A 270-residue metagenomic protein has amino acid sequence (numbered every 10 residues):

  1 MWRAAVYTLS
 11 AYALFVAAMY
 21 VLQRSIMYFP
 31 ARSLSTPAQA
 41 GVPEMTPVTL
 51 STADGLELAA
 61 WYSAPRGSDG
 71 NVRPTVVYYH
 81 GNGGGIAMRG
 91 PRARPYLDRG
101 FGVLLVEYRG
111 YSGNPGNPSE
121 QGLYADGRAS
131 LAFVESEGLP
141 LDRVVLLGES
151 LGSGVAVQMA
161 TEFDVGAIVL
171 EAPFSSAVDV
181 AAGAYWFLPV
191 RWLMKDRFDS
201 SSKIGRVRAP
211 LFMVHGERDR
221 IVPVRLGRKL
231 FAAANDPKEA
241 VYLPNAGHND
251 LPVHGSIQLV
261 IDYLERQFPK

Functional and structural regions predicted by a protein language model:
A4-S51: An N-terminal hydrophobic leader/cap segment in hydrolases
A53-F133, E137, E149, A160: Membrane-embedded segments
R92, S200, A209, P223-A232: Short alpha-helix in the alpha/beta-hydrolase fold that links the catalytic acid
F133-E137, L141-F187, K203: Primarily recognizes the serine-hydrolase "nucleophile elbow" in alpha/beta-hydrolase and SGNH/GDSL folds
R206-V207, M213-H215, D219: Short beta-strand/loop motif that positions the catalytic acidic residue of the alpha/beta-hydrolase fold
E217-V222, H248-D250: Acidic catalytic loop of the alpha/beta-hydrolase fold
F231-N249: Catalytic histidine neighborhood in serine/cysteine hydrolases with alpha/beta-hydrolase-type architecture
L251-E265: Post-His helix in hydrolase/transferase enzymes
